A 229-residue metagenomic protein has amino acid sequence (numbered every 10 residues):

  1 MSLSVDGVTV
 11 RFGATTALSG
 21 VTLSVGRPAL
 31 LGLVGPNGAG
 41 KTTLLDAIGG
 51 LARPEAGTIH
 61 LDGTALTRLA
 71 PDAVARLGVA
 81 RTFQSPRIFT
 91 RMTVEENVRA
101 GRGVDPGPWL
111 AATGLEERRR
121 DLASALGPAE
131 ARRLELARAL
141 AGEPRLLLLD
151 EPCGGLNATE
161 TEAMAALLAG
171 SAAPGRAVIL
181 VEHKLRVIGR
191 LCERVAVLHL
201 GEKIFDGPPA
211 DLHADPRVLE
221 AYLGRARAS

Functional and structural regions predicted by a protein language model:
S2-S229: Glycine-rich phosphate-binding loops of nucleotide-dependent enzymes
